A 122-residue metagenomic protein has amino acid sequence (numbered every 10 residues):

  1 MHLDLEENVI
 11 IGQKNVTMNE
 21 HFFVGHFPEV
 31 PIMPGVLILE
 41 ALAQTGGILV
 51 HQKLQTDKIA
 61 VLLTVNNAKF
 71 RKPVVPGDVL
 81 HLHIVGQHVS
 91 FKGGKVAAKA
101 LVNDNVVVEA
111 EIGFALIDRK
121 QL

Functional and structural regions predicted by a protein language model:
M1-L3, K69, G86-Q87: Short amphipathic beta-strand and strand-loop transition segments with alternating hydrophobic
M1-M33: Catalytic strand-loop segment that frames the active site of acyl-thioester-processing enzymes
E7-V9, V74-D78, V85-L122: HotDog/MaoC-like acyl-thioester-processing domains
K14, H83-G86: Short, hydrophobic/aromatic-enriched beta-strand segments in well-ordered soluble domains
E20, V24-P34, I38-I48, L62: Compact, glycine-rich, soluble single-domain proteins
G46-H81, V107-E109, F114-A115: Hydrophobic beta-strand-centered segment that forms part of the acyl-chain substrate-binding groove
